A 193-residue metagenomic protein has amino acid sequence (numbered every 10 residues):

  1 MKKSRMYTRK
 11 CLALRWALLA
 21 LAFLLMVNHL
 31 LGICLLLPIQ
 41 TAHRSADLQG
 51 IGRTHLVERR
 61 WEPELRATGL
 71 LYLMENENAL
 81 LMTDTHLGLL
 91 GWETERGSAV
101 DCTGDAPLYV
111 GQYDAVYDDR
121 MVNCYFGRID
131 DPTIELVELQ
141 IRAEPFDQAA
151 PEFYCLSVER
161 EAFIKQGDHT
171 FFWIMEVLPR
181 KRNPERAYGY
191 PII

Functional and structural regions predicted by a protein language model:
M1-L12: N-terminal Lys/Arg-rich, disordered targeting/topogenic segments
L12-I33: Hydrophobic membrane-insertion alpha-helices, especially the h-region of bacterial N-terminal signal peptides
L31-V57, D130: Short, non-transmembrane alpha-helical segments in secretory-pathway proteins
G50-A79: Short extracytoplasmic
G69-Y109: A general sequence property marking short-to-moderate contiguous segments in secreted/outer-membrane adhesion
A99-F126: Extracellular ectodomain segments of secreted/surface proteins
I129-E135: Short proline/glycine-enriched turn/loop motifs at strand-loop junctions of beta-rich domains
V137-I193: Ser/Thr-rich low-complexity repeats and stalk/linker segments
